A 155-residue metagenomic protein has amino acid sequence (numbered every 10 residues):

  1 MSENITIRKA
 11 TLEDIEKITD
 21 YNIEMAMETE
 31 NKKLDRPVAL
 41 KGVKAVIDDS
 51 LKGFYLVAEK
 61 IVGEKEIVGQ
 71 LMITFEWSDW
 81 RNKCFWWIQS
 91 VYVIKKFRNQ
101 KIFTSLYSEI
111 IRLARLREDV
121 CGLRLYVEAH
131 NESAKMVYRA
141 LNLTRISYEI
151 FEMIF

Functional and structural regions predicted by a protein language model:
I5-I18: A short beta-loop-alpha structural element at the N-terminal edge of CoA-dependent acyl/N-acetyltransferase catalytic
I23-A45: Conserved GNAT-fold acetyl-CoA-binding loop/helix
K44-V57: A short helix-loop-beta-strand connector motif used in the catalytic cores of GNAT acetyltransferases and, in some
V57, K65-F75: Conserved beta-strand in the GNAT
I88-R98: A short, internal acetyl-CoA/4′-phosphopantetheine-binding micro-motif in the GNAT/acyltransferase core
T104, A129-S147: Conserved active-site alpha-helix within GNAT-family acetyltransferase domains
S105-C121: Conserved acyl-CoA
L123-A134, E152-F155: Conserved beta-strand-loop-alpha-helix junction that forms the acyl-donor binding cleft
